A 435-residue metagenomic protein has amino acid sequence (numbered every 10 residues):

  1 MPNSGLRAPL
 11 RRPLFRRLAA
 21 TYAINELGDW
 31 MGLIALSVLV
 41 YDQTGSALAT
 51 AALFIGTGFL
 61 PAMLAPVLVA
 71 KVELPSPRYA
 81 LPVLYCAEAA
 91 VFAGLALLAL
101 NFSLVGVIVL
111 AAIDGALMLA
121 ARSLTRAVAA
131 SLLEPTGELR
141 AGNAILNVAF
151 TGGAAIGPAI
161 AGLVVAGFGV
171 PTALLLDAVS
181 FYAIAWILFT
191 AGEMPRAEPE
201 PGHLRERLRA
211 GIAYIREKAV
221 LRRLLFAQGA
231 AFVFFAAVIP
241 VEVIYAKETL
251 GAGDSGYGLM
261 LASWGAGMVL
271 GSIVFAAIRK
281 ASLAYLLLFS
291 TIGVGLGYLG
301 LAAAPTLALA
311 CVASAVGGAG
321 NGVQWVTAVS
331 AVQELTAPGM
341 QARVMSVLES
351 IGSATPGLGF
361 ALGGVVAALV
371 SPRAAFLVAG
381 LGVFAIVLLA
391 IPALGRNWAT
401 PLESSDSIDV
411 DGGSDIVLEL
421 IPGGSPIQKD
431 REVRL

Functional and structural regions predicted by a protein language model:
M1-I427, L435: Alpha-helical transmembrane-bundle signature of multi-pass membrane transport and export proteins
